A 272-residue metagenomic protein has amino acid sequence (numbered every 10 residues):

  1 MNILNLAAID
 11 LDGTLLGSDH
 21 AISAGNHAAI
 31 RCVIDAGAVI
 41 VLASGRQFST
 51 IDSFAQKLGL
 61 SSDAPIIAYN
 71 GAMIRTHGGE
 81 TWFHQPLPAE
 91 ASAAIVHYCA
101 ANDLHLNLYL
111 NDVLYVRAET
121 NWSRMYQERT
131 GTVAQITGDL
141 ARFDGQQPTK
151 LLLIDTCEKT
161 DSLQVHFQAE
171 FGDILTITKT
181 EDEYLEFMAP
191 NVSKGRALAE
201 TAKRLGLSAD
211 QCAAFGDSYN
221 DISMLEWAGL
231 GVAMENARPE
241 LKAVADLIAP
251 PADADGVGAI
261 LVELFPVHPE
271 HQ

Functional and structural regions predicted by a protein language model:
N2-L6, S23, E186-Q272: Mg2+-dependent phosphoryl-transfer enzymes with acidic/Ser/Thr/Gly-rich catalytic loops
I3-D19: Asp-based phosphoryl-transfer active-site loop
G13, V33, S44, N70 (+4 more regions): Residue-level signal for inorganic ion chemistry
A24-S123: Active-site phosphate-binding/coordination module
N26, I51-A55, L163, F167 (+3 more regions): Hydrophobic packing residues within well-ordered alpha-helices of enzyme cores
G37-V41, S62-D63, K150, D210-Q211 (+1 more regions): Short active-site oxyanion
L60-S62, N70, F171-D173, W227-A228 (+1 more regions): Short, structured coil segments at secondary-structure junctions
Y98, N102-F215, Y219-S223, N236: Conserved acidic, metal-coordinating active-site core of Asp-based, Mg2+-dependent phosphoryl-transfer enzymes
